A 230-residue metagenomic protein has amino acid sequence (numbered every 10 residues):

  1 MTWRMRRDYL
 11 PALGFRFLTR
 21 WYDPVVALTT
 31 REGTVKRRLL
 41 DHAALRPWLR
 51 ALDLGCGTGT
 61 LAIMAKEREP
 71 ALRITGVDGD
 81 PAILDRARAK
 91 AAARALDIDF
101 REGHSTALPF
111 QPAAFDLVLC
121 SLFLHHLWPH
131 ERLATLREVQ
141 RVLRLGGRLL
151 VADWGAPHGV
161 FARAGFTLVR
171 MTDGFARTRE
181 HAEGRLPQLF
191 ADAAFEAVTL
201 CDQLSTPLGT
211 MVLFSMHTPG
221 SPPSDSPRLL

Functional and structural regions predicted by a protein language model:
M1-A44, T60-L61: Conserved class I S-adenosyl-L-methionine
R6-Y9, L150-A193, T199-V212: C-terminal alpha-helical "lid/dimerization" subdomain adjacent to the S-adenosyl-L-methionine
W48-G57: Conserved class I S-adenosyl-L-methionine
T58-E69: Conserved SAM-binding loop of SAM-dependent methyltransferases across substrates and taxa, primarily the Class I
D80-A82: Conserved SAM/SAH-binding beta-strand->alpha-helix loop
R94-A107: Conserved SAM-binding strand-loop segment of SAM-dependent methyltransferases
T106-L117: A short acidic, Gly/Pro-enriched loop at the edge of an enzyme's catalytic core that lines a small-molecule cofactor
L133-L145: A short glycine-rich, Lys/Arg-flanked "PGG" loop and its adjoining helix->strand segment in the class I
